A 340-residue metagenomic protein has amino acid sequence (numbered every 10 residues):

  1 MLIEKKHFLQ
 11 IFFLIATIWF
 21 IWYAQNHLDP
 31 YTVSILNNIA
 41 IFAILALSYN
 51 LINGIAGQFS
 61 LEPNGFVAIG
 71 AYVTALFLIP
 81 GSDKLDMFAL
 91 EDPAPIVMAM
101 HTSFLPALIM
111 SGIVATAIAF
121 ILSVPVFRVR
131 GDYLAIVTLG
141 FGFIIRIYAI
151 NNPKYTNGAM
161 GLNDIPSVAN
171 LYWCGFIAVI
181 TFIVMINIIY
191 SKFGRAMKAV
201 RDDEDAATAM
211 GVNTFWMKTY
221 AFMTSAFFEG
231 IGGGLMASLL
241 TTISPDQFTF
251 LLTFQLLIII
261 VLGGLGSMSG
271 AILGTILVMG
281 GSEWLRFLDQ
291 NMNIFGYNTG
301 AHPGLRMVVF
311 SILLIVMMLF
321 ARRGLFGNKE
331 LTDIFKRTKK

Functional and structural regions predicted by a protein language model:
M1-K340: Transmembrane alpha-helices and adjacent helix-loop boundaries
